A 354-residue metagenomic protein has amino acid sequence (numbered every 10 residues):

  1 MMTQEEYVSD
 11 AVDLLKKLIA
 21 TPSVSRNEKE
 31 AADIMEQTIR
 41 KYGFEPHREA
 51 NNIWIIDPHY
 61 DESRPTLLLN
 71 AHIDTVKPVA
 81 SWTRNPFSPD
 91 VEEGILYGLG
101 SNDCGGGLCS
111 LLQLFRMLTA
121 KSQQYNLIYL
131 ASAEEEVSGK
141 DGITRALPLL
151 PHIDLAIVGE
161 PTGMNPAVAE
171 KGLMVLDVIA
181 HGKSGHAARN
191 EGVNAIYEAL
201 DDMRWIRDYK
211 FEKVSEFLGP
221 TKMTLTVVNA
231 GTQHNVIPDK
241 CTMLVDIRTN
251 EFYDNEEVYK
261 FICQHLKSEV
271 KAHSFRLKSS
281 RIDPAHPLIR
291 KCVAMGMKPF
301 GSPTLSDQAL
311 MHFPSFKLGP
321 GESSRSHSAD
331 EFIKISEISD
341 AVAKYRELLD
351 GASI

Functional and structural regions predicted by a protein language model:
M2-P78, K240-L244, V258-F261, H265 (+2 more regions): N-terminal helical capping/dimerization or prosegment-like subdomains of hydrolases acting on amide or phosphate bonds
E6, D177-I354: Metal-dependent amide/peptide-bond hydrolase catalytic core, centered on the "pita-bread" metallohydrolase fold
M35, L108-L118, A146, A199-D202 (+2 more regions): Buried hydrophobic packing segments
R40-F44, E49-N51, S63-R64, T119-Q124 (+4 more regions): Short glycine/proline-enriched coil/turn segments at helix->beta-strand junctions
E45-E49, K140, G159, M223-V228 (+1 more regions): Short gly/ser/thr-rich secondary-structure transition/capping motifs
R64-I128: Active-site metal-coordination/substrate-binding segment of hydrolases, especially metallo-dependent peptidases
T66-L68, L96, H152-V158, D177 (+1 more regions): Short glycine-aspartate micro-motif
C109-V175, I179, S215: Acidic/histidine-rich catalytic neighborhood of metal-dependent amide-processing enzymes
